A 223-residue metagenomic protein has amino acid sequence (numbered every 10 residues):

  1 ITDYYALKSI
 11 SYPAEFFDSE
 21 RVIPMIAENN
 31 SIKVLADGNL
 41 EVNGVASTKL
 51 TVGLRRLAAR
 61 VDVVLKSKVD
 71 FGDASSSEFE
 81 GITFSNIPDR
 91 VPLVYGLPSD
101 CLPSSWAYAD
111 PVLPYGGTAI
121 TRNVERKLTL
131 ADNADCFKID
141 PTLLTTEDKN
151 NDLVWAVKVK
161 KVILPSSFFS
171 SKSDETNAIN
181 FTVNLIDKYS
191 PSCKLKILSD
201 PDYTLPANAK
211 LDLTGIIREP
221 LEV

Functional and structural regions predicted by a protein language model:
I1-A6, V42, R60-V64, V69-L221: Tryptophan-paired
I1-F17: Post-signal peptide N-terminal segment of secreted/secretory-pathway proteins
Y12-G44: Non-catalytic, regulatory and substrate/membrane-recognition segments associated with hydrolase enzymes
T48-L50: Short strand-edge motifs at loop-to-beta-strand transitions and within beta-strands of extracellular beta-rich domains
L54-R60: Active-site-adjacent structural elements in enzyme catalytic domains
